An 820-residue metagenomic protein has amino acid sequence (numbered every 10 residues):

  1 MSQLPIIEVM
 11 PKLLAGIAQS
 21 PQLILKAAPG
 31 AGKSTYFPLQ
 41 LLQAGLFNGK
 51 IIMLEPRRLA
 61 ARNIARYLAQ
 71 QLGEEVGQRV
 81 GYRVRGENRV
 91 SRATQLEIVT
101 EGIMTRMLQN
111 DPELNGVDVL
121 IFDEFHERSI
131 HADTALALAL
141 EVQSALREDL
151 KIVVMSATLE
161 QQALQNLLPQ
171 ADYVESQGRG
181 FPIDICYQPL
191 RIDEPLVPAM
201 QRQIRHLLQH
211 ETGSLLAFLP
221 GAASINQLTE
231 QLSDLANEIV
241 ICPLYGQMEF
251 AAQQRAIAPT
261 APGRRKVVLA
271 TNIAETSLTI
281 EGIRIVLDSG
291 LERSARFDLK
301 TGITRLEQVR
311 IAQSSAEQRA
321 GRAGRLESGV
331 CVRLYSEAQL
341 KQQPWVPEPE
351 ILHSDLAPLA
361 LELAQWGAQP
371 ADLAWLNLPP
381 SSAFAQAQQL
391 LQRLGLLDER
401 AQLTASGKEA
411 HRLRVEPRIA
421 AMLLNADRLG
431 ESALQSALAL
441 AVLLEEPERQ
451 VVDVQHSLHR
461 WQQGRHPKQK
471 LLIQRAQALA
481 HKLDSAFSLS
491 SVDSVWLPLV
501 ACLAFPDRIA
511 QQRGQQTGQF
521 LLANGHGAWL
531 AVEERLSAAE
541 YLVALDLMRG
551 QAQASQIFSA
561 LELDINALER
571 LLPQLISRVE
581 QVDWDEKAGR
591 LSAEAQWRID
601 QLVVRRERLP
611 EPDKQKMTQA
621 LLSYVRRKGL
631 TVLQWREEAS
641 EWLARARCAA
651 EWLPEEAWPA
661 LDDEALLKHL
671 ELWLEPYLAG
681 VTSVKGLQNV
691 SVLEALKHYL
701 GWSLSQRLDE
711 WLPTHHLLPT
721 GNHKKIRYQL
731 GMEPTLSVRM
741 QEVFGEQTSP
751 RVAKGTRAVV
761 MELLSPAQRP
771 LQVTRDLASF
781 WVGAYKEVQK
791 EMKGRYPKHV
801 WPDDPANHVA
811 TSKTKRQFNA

Functional and structural regions predicted by a protein language model:
M1-M422, S491, M548, G731-E733: P-loop NTPase motor module signature
P29, I509-M548, L718-P719, K724-E742 (+3 more regions): Segments forming glycine/polar-rich beta-alpha architectures that bind adenosine-containing cofactors
L59, L545-N566, Q741-L763: Acidic, aromatic-enriched beta-alpha/helix-loop junctions
V76, P169, R513-Q516, L708-P713: A short, compositionally biased
I121-F122, E249-Q253, N425-E448, V738-L763: Charge-dense polyanion-binding interfaces
Y173-S176, G518-A523, D583-W584, T714-P719: Short acidic-hydrophobic surface loop/beta-edge motif
E238, P243, L287, A295 (+2 more regions): Second RecA-like catalytic domain
V495, Q581, A588-A820: A positional "C-terminalness" feature that preferentially activates on distal terminal regions of long, nucleic
